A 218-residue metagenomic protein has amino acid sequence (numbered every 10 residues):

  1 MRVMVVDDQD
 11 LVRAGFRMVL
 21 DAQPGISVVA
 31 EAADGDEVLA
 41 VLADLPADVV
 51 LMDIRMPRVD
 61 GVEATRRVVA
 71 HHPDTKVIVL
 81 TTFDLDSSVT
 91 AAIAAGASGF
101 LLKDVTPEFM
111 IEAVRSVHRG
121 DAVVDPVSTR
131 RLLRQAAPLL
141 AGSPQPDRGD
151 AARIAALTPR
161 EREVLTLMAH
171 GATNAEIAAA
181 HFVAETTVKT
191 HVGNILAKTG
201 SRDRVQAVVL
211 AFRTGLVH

Functional and structural regions predicted by a protein language model:
D7, D53, T81: Active-site residues of response regulator receiver
E31-V49: Acidic, metal-coordinating helix/loop segments flanking the phosphotransfer/catalytic sites of two-component signaling
D34-E37, V59-E63: Acidic catalytic/metal-coordinating carboxylates
A43-P46, R67-T75, A95, T214: Conserved phosphotransfer cores of two-component systems
V50-D53, A64: Active-site T/S-Asp motif of two-component receiver
M56: Receiver (REC) domain active-site loop signature in two-component systems and cognate sites in sensor histidine kinases
S88-A94, G99, D104-A155, P159 (+1 more regions): Short, flexible helix-to-coil linker/hinge segments that flank and couple to helix-turn-helix
G171-Q206: Recognition helix of helix-turn-helix DNA-binding domains
